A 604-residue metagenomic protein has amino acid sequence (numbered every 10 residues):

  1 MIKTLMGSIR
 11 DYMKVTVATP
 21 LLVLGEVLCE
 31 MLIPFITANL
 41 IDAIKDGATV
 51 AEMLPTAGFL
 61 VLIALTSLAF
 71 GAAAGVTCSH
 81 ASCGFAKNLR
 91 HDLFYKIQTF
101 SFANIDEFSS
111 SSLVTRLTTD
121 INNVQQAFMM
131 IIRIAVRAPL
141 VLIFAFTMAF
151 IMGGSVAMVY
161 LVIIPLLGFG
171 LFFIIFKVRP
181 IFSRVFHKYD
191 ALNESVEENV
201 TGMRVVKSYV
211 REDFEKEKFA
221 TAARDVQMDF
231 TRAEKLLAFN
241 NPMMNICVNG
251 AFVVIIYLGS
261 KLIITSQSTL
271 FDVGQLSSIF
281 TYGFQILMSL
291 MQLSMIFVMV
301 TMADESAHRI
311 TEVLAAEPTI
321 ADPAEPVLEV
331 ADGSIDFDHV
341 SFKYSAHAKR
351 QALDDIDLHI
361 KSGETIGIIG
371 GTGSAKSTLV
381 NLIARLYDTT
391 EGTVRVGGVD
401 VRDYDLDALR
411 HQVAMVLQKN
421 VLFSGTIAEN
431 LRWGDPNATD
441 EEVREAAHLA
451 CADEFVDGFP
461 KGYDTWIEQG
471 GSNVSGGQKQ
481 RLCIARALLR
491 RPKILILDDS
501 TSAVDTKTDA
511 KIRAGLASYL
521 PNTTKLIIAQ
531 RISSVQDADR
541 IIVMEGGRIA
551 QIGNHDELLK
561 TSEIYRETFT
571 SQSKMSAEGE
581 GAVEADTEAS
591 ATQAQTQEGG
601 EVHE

Functional and structural regions predicted by a protein language model:
I2, R10, L21, G25 (+7 more regions): Hydrophobic alpha-helical transmembrane segments of ABC transporter permease domains
R10, T16-A73, T77, F150-S155 (+4 more regions): Transmembrane helix-loop-helix hairpins at lipid-water interfaces of multipass membrane proteins, especially the type-1
D11, T99-A103, T119-F128, I132 (+8 more regions): An intracellular "coupling" helix at the cytosolic face of ABC transporter transmembrane type-1 domains
K14-T16, L22, I63-S82, R133-L140 (+5 more regions): Alpha-helical transmembrane segments of multi-pass membrane proteins
L21-L22, C29-D42, I63-S110, V114 (+13 more regions): Juxtamembrane helix-loop junctions of ABC transporter transmembrane domains
D46-G58, M148-V162, L171, R232-R309 (+1 more regions): Helix-loop-helix
L93, I97, V206, I310 (+1 more regions): Helix-loop junctions and hydrophobic alpha-helical segments within the transmembrane domains of large membrane
L328-E604: ABC-type nucleotide-binding domain
